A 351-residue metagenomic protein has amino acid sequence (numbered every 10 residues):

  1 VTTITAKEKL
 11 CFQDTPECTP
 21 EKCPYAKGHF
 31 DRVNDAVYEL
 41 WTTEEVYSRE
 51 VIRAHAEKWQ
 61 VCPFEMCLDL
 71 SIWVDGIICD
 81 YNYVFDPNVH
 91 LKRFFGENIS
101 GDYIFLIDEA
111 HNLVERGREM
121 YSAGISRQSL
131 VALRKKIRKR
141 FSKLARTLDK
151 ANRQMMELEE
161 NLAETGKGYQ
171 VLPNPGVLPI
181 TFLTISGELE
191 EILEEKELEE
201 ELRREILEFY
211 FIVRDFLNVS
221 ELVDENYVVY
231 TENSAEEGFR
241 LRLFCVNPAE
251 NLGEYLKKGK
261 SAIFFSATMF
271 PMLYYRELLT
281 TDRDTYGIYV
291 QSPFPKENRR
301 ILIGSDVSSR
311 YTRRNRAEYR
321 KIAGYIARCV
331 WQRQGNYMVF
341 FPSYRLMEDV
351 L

Functional and structural regions predicted by a protein language model:
V1-I77, F85, M156-E157, E164-P173 (+2 more regions): A substrate-engagement module of RecA-like helicase motors
L10-C18, D86, L113-R116, P271-E277 (+3 more regions): Switch/connector loops and helix/strand junctions flanking conserved nucleotide-binding motifs in nucleotide-processing
I52-I77, N88-F95, I192-S308, A317-E318 (+1 more regions): A contiguous, basic/glycine-rich beta-loop/short-helix subdomain that forms a polymer-engagement track
E57-S186, A267-D282: Signature of the SF2 helicase/ATPase Hel1-core->accessory helical subdomain module
G76, I104, S261-A262, N336-M338: Residue-level preference for the first positions of well-ordered beta-strands
G101, Y121, R313-A317, M338-F341: Alpha-helix capping and helix-loop boundary segments enriched in small/acidic/polar residues
S126-Y210, N298-Y337: Conserved interdomain linker/interface between the two RecA-like ATPase lobes of SF2 helicase motors
M338-L351: Conserved helicase motor "Helicase C" RecA-like lobe of SF1/SF2 P-loop NTPases
